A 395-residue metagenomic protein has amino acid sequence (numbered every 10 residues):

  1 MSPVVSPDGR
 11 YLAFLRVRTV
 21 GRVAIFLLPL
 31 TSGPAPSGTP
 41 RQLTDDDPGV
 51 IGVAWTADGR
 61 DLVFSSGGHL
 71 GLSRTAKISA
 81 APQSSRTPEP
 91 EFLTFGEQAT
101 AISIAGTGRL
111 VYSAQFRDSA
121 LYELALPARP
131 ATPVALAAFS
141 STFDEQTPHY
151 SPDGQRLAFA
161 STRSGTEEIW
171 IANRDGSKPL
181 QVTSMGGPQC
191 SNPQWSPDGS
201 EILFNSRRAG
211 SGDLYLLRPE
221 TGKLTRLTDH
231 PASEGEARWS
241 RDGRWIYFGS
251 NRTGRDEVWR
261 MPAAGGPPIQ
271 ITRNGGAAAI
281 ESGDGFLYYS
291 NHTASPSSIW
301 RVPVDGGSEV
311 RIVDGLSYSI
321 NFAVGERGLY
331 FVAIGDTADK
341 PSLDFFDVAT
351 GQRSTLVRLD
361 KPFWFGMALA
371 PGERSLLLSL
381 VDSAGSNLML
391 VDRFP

Functional and structural regions predicted by a protein language model:
M1-R16, G21, P40-S65, F92-A114 (+7 more regions): Conserved beta-propeller blade repeats
R18-G21, G68-G71, F116-D118, R163-T166 (+5 more regions): Short glycine/acidic-enriched loop and turn motifs that connect beta-strands
V20-R22, S32-S37, G71, P82-T87 (+4 more regions): Short, solvent-exposed loop/turn segments that connect beta-strands within catalytic domains and beta-strand-rich
A24-F26, R74-K77, A120-Y122, E168-W170 (+5 more regions): A short loop-to-beta-strand structural motif that recurs across blades of beta-propeller domains
L30-P34, S79-S85, L126-R129, N173-S177 (+5 more regions): Short loop/turn segments that connect beta-strands within beta-propeller blades
G38-R41, T87-E91, P130-L136, S177-Q181 (+4 more regions): Predominantly a core beta-strand signature of beta-propeller blades across repeat-based propeller domains
A76-S85, I320, F331, N387-P395: Predominantly five- to eight-bladed beta-propeller fold
L121, G366-P395: Blade-level signature of beta-propeller repeat domains, shared across WD40, Kelch, NHL, RCC1 and BNR/Asp-box propellers
